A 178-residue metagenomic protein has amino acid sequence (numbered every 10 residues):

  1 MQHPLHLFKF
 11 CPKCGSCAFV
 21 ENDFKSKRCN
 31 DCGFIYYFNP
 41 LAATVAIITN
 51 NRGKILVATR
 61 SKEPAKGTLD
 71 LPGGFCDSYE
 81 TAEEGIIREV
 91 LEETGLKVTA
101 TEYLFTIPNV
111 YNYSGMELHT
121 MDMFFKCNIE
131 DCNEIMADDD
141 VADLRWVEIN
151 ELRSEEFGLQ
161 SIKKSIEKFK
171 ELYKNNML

Functional and structural regions predicted by a protein language model:
M1-L7, E134-L178: Nudix hydrolase/Nudix homology domain
P4-F8, K25, A42: Short metal-coordination and nucleic-acid-contact micro-motifs, chiefly zinc-binding Cys/His arrays
C11-C14, C29-C32: Short cysteine-rich clusters marking metal-coordination/redox-active sites
F19-V20, Y37: Short functional micro-motifs and their immediate structural scaffolds
V20-S26: Short linker/helix segments within small regulatory modules
D31-I55, F75: Conserved N-terminal beta-strand and adjoining loop/helix that marks the start of the Nudix/MutT-like hydrolase domain
N50-E92: Conserved Nudix-box catalytic region and its N-terminal flanking loop in Nudix hydrolases and closely related
I107-N133: Active-site-adjacent beta-strand/loop module that shapes the phosphate/pyrophosphate-binding cleft
